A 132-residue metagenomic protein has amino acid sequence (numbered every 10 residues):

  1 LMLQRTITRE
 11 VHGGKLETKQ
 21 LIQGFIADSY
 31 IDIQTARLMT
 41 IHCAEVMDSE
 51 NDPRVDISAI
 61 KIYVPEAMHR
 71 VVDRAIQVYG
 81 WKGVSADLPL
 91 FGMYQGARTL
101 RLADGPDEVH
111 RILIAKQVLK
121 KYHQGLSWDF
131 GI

Functional and structural regions predicted by a protein language model:
L1-I132: Alpha-helical interface subdomain recognition
